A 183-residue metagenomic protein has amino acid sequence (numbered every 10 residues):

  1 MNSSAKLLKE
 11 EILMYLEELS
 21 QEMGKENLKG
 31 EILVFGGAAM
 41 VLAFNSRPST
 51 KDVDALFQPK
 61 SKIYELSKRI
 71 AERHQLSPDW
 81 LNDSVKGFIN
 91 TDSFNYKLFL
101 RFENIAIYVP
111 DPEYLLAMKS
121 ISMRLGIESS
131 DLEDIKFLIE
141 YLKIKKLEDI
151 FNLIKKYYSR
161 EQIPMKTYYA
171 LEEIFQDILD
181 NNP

Functional and structural regions predicted by a protein language model:
M1-P183: Compositionally biased terminal segments of proteins
